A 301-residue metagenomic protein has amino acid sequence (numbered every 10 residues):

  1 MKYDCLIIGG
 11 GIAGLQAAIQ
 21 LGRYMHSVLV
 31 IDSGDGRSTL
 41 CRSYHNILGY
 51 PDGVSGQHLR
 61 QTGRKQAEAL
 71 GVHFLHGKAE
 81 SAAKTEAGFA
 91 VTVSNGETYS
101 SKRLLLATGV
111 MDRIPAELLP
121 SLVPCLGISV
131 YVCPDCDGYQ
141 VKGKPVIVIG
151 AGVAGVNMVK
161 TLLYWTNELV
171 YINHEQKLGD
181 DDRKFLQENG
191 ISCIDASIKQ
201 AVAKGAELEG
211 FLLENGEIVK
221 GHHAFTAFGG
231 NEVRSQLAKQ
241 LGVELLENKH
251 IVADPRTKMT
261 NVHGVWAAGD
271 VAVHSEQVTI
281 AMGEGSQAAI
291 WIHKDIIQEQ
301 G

Functional and structural regions predicted by a protein language model:
M1-C5, F74-G143, F225, I251-R256: FAD-binding core/adjacent interface of flavoenzyme oxidoreductases
Y3-Q61, K144, V153-K177: Beta1-alpha1 glycine-rich phosphate/pyrophosphate-binding loop at the start of Rossmann-like nucleotide-binding domains
G9, A107-G109, I114, I149 (+3 more regions): Short, well-ordered coil/turn residues at beta-beta hairpins and beta-strand->alpha-helix junctions within
A18, V156-M158, A268-G301: A conserved FAD-binding loop/helix module that cradles the flavin
R64-A83, A90-T92, Y99-S101, T166-V252 (+1 more regions): A Rossmann-like FAD-binding core segment of flavoenzymes
R113-I114, V156, V233, H274: Short glycine-rich, flexible loops that bind phosphorylated cofactors or substrates
V123-Q140, G230-Q277, Q287: FAD-site-proximal beta/loop scaffold in flavoenzymes
I128-C136, P145-M158, G179-D180: Active-site glycine-rich loop that binds ribose-phosphate moieties when present
